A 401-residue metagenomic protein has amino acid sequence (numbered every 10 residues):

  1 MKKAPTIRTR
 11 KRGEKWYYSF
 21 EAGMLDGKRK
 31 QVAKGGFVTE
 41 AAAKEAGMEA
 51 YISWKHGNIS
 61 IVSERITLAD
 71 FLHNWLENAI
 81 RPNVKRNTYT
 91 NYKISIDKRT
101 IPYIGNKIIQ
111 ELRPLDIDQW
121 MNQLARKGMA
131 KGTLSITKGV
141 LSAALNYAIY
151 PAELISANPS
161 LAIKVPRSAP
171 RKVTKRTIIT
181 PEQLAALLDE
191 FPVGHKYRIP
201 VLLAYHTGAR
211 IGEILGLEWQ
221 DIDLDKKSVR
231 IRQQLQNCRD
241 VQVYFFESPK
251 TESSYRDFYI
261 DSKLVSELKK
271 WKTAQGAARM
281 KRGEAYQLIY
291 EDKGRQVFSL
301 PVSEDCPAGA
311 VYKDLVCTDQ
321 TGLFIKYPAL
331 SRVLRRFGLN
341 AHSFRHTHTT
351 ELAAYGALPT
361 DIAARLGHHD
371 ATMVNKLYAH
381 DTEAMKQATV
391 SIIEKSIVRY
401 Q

Functional and structural regions predicted by a protein language model:
K11-Y17, E21-E111, L115, G276-L315 (+2 more regions): N-terminal DNA-binding module of tyrosine recombinases/phage integrases
I61-E64, H73-E153, V173, L323-A329 (+2 more regions): N-terminal core-binding DNA-recognition domain of tyrosine site-specific recombinases/integrases
Q110, L154-A157, L161, R167-D189 (+2 more regions): DNA breakage-rejoining catalytic core of tyrosine-based enzymes
Y150, L202, H206, G212-E213 (+2 more regions): C-terminal catalytic core of tyrosine-transesterase DNA break-rejoin enzymes
P170, I178, L235, L366-I392: Catalytic-site neighborhood detector that most strongly recognizes the C-terminal catalytic loop/helix of tyrosine
P181-E182, D261-L339: Active-site/catalytic core of tyrosine-dependent DNA strand-transfer enzymes
D221-S228, G338, A357-L377: Short, polar N-cap/turn motifs at the start of nucleic acid-interacting alpha helices
K226, N237-R239, Y244-Y255, Y259-L264 (+5 more regions): C-terminal secondary-structure termini that scaffold catalytic or DNA-interacting sites
